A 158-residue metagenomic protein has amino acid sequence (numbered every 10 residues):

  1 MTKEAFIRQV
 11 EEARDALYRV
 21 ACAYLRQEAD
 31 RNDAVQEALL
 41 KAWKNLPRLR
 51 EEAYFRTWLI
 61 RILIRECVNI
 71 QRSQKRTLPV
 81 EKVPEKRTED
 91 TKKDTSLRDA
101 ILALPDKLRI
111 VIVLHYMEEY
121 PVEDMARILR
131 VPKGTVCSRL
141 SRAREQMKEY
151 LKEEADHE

Functional and structural regions predicted by a protein language model:
M1-R19, A23, N32: A short, charge-rich alpha-helical start-of-domain segment used by transcription regulators
R14, Y18, L39, P105 (+2 more regions): C-terminal flanking helix
Y18, E28-N45: Conserved RNAP core-binding helix
E37-Y54, S73-K75: Sigma70-family region 2
R48-R50, R61-E81, R142: Arg/Lys-rich amphipathic alpha helix in sigma70-family domain 2
V68, E123, L129-E153: DNA-recognition helix of helix-turn-helix
N69, Q74-L102, P121-V122, D156: Internal acidic/polar
V111-H115: A short pre-motif secondary-structure segment
